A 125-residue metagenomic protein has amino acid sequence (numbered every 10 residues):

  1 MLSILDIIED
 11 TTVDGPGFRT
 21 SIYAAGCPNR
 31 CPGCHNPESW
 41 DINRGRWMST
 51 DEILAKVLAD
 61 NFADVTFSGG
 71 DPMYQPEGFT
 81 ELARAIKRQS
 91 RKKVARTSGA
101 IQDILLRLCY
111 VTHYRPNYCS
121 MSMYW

Functional and structural regions predicted by a protein language model:
L2-L5, F18, N36-A95, G99-L108: Conserved Radical SAM active-site core
S3-R30: N-terminal pre-triad scaffold of radical SAM enzymes
D10, D14, D71, M121-M123: Acidic side chains
R30, N61-F62, H113: Short loop/turn motifs at secondary-structure junctions
T97, I104-W125: Radical SAM/AdoMet-radical enzyme domain recognition
